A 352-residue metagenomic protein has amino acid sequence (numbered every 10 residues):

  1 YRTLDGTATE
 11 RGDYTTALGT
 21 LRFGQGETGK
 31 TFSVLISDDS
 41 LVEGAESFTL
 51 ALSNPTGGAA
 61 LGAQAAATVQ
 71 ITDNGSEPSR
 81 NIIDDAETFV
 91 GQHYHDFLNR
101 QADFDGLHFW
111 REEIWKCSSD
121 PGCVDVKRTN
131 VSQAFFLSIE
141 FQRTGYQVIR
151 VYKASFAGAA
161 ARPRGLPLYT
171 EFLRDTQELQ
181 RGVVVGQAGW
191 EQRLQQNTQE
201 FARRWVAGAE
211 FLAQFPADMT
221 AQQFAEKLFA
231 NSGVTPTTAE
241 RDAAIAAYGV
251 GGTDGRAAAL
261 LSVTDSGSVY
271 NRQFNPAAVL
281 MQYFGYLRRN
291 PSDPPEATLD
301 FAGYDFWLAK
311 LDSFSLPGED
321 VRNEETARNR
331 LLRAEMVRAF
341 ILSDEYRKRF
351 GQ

Functional and structural regions predicted by a protein language model:
Y1-R80: Short boundary segments that mark the start of a structured unit
Q70, N74-Q352: Composition-driven recognition of low-complexity segments enriched in small/aliphatic/hydroxylated residues
